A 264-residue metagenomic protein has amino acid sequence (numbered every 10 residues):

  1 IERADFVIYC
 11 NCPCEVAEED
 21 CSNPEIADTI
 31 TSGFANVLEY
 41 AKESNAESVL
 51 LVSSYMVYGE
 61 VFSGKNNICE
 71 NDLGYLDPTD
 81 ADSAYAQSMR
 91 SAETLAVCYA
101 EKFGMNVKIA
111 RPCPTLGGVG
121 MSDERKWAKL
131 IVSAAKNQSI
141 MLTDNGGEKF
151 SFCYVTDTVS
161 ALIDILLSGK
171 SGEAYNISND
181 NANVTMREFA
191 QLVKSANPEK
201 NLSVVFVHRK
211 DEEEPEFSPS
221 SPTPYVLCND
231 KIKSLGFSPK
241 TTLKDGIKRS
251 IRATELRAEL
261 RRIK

Functional and structural regions predicted by a protein language model:
I1-T29: NAD(P)H-binding glycine-rich loop region in Rossmannoid oxidoreductase-like domains and their noncatalytic homologs
Y9, A35-A84: Conserved Rossmann-fold NAD(P)-dependent oxidoreductase catalytic core, especially the SDR/UDP-sugar
A17-E25, E60-N66, G120-M121: Conserved catalytic-core motifs of eukaryotic protein kinase domains, centered on the activation segment
E19, Y75-D80, V107-T115, K129-C153 (+1 more regions): A conserved pocket-lining segment of Rossmann-fold NAD(P)-dependent short-chain dehydrogenase/reductase
G33, V37-A41, L95-A96, A161 (+1 more regions): Hydrophobic positions on the long internal alpha-helix of Rossmann-like NAD(P)-dependent oxidoreductase domains
S53-S54, E93-G118: Conserved beta-loop-beta element that borders a ligand/cofactor-binding pocket
A84, S88-S91: Active-site helix of classical SDR
A134-K264: C-terminal substrate-binding subdomain of Rossmann-fold SDR/epimerase-dehydratase oxidoreductases
